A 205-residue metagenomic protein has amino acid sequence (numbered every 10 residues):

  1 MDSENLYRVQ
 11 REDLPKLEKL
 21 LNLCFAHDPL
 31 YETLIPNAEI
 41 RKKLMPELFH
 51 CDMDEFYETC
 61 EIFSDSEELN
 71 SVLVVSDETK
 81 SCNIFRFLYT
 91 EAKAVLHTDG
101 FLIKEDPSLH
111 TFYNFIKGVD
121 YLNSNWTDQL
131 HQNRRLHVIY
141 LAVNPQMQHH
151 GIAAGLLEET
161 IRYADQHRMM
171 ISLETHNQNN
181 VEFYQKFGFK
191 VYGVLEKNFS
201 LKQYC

Functional and structural regions predicted by a protein language model:
N5-K19: A short beta-loop-alpha structural element at the N-terminal edge of CoA-dependent acyl/N-acetyltransferase catalytic
Y57-S76: Conserved beta-hairpin
V74-Y140: Conserved acyl-donor/pantetheine-binding loop and adjacent beta-alpha core of acyl/acetyltransferases and related
R135-L136, Y163-H176: Conserved GNAT acetyl-CoA-binding A-motif
I139-Q148, S172-V181, K197-L201: Conserved beta-strand-loop-alpha-helix junction that forms the acyl-donor binding cleft
Y140-V143, H149-R162: Conserved acetyl-CoA-binding loop-helix of GNAT-fold acetyltransferases
A154, Q166-R168, N177-V194: Conserved active-site alpha-helix within GNAT-family acetyltransferase domains
K190-C205: Conserved catalytic-core motifs of GNAT/GCN5-like acyltransferases
